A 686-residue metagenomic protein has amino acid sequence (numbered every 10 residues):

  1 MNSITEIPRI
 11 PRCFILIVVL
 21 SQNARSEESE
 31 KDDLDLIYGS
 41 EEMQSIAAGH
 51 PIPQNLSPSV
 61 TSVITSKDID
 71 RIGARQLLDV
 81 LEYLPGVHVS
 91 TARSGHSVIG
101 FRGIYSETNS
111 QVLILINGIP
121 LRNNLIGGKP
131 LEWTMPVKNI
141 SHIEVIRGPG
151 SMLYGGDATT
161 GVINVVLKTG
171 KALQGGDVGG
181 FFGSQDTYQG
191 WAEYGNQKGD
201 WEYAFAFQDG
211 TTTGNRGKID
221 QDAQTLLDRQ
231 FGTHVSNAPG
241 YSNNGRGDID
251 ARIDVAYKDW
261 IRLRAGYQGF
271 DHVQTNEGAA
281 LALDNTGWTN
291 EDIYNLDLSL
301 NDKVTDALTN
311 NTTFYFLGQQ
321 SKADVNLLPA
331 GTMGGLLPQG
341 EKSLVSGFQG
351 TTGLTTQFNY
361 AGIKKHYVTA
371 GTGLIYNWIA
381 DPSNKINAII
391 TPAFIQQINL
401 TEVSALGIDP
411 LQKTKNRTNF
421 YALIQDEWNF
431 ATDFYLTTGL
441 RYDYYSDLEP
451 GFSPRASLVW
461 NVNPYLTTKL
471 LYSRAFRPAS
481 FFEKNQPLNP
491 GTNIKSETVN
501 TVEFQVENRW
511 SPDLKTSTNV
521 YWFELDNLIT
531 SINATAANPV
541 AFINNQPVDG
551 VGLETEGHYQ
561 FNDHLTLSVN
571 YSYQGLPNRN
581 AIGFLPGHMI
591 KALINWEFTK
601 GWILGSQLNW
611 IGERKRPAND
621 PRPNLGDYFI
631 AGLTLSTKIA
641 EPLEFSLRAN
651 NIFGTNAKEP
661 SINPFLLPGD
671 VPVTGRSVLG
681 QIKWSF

Functional and structural regions predicted by a protein language model:
S26-D70: Short, acidic, small-residue-rich periplasmic hinge/interaction motif at the N-terminus of Gram-negative outer-membrane
I46, P53, T61, L78 (+1 more regions): Extracytoplasmic beta-strand/coil segments of soluble accessory domains associated with Gram-negative outer-membrane
I119-R147: Short acidic/polar hinge/loop motifs at secondary-structure boundaries that mediate gating or recognition
N164, A172-L173, G179-F181, E193-W288 (+2 more regions): Periplasmic-side early beta-strands and strand-to-turn transitions of outer-membrane beta-barrels
T213, K218-I219, D526, E613-P617 (+1 more regions): C-terminal beta-signal and adjacent terminal beta-strands/loops of Gram-negative outer-membrane beta-barrel proteins
A307, N311-Y315, Q319-A323, N461 (+4 more regions): Membrane-embedded beta-barrel scaffold of Gram-negative outer-membrane proteins
Q349-T351, N359-I379, I390, N399 (+4 more regions): Structural signature of Gram-negative outer-membrane beta-barrels, strongest in the C-terminal barrel of TonB-dependent
N429-T432, L436, S517-E524, I543-A618 (+2 more regions): Gram-negative outer-membrane beta-barrel transporters
